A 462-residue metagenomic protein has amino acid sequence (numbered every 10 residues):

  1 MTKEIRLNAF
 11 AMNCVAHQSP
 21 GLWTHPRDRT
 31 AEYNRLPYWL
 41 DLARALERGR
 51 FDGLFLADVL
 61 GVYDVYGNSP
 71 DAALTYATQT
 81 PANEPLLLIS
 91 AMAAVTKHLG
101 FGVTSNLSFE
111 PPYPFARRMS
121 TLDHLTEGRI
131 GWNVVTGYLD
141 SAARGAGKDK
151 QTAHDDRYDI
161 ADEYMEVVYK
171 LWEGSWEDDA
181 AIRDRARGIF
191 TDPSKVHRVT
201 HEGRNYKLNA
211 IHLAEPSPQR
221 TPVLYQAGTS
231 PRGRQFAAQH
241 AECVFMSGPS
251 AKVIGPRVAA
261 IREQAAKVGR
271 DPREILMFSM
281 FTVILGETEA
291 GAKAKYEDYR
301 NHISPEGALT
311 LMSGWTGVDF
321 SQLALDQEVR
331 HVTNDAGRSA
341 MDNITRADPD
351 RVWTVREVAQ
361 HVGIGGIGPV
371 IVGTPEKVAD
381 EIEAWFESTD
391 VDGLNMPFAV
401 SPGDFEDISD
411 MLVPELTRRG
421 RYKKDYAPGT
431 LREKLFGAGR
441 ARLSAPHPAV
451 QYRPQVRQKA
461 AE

Functional and structural regions predicted by a protein language model:
M1-E462: N-terminal glycine-rich cofactor-binding segment that shapes the pocket for flavin-like pterin cofactors
